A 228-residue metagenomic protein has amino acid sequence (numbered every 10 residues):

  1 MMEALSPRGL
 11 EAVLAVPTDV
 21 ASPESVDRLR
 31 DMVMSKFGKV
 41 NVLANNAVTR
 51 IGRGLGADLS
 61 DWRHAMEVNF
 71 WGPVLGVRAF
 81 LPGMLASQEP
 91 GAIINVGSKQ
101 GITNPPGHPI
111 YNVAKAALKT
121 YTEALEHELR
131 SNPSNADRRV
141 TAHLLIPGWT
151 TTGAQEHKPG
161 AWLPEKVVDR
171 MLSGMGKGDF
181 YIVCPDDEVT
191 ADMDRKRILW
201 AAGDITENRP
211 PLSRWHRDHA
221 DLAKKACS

Functional and structural regions predicted by a protein language model:
G9-E11, M32-L43, I51: A glycine-rich helix->loop->beta "capping" turn within Rossmann-like NAD(P)(H)-dependent oxidoreductase domains
P17-R28, L59: The beta1-alpha1 cofactor-binding region of Rossmann-like NAD(H)/NADP(H)-dependent oxidoreductases
D27, T49-R63, G107-I110: Conserved mid-core segment of classical short-chain dehydrogenase/reductases
V77, A114: Active-site helix of classical SDR
S98: Residue(s) in the substrate-gating loop at a strand-loop-helix junction that position the organic substrate next
T103, A124-V140: Active-site-adjacent segment of SDR/Rossmann-fold oxidoreductases
G160-S228: C-terminal tail/cap regions
